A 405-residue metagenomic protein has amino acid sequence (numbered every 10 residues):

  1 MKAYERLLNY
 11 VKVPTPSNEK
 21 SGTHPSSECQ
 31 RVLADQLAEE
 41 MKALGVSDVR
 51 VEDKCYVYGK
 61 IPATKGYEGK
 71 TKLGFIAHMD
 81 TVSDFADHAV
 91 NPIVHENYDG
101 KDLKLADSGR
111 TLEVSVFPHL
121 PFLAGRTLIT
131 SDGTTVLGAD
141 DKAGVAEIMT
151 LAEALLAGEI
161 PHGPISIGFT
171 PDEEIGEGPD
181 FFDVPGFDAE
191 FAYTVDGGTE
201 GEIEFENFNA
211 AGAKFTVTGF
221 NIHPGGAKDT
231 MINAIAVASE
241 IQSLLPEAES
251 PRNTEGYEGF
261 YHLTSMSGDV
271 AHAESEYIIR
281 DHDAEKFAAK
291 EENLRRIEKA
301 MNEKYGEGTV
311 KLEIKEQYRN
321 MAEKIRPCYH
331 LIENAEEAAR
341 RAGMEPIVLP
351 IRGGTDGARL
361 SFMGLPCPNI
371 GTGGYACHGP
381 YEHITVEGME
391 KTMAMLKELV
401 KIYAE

Functional and structural regions predicted by a protein language model:
K2-E28, I129-T130, Y318, H378-G379: N-terminal capping segment at the start of a domain
G22-K70, G74-I76, D80: A non-catalytic alpha/beta surface segment that caps or lines the substrate-entry region of metallo-dependent hydrolase
E28, T135-A146, K228-A236, H383-E390: Short, conserved micro-motifs enriched in small and acidic residues
Y67-P161, F169, A189, K391: Active-site metal-coordination/substrate-binding segment of hydrolases, especially metallo-dependent peptidases
F117-L120, R126-A139, D172-K299, G308-V310 (+1 more regions): Midchain, well-structured core segments that form catalytic/ion-binding scaffolds
E153-S166, E247-T254, E405: Phosphate-handling active-site elements
I235-E405: Metal-dependent amide/peptide-bond hydrolase catalytic core, centered on the "pita-bread" metallohydrolase fold
